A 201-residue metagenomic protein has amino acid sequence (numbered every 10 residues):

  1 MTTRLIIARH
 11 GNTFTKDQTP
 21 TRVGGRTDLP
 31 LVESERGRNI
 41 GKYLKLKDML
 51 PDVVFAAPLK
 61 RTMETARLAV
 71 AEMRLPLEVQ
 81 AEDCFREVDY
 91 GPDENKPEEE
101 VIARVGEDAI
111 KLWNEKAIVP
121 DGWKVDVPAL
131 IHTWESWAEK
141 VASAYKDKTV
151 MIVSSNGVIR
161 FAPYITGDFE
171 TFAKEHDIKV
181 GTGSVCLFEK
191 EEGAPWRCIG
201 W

Functional and structural regions predicted by a protein language model:
T2-T3, A8-L77: Active-site-proximal alpha-helix that buttresses catalytic centers in soluble enzyme cores
L5, K148-G157: Generic beta-sheet signal
I6, Q80-E82, I199: General small-molecule cofactor/ligand-binding pocket signal
K47-L50, V141-K148: Glycine-rich phosphate-binding loop signature in dinucleotide/nucleotide-binding domains
A56-A57, H132, V153-S154: Short beta-strand scaffold positions
E72-S136: Phosphate-handling substructures
N156-R160, R197: GST superfamily/GST-like fold recognition
F169-R197: Domain-level recognition of soluble alpha/beta enzyme cores, biased toward histidine phosphatases/phosphomutases
